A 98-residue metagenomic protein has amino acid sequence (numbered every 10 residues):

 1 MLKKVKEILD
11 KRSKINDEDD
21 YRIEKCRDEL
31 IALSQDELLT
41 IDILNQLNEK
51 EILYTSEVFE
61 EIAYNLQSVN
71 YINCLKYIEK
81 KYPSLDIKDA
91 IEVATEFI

Functional and structural regions predicted by a protein language model:
M1, E18, R22, A32-Q35 (+1 more regions): Non-membrane alpha-helical secondary structure
M1-D10, S34-Q46, S68-E79: Amphipathic alpha-helical scaffolding segments comprising HEAT/armadillo-like alpha-solenoid repeats
L2, K76-I98: Eukaryotic acidic, Ser/Thr-rich intrinsically disordered low-complexity regions
R12, L44-E51, A63, E79-P83: Alpha-solenoid helical repeat architecture
R12-I15, D19, N65-L66: Alpha-helical scaffold segments
D17-D20, E49-L53, S84-L85: Alpha-helix N-cap/helix-start positions at coil->helix boundaries
I23-L33, S56-L66, K88-I98: Structural detector for internal amphipathic alpha-helices that build alpha-solenoid repeat scaffolds
L47-C74: Short, solvent-exposed linear motifs at loop/edge-of-secondary-structure regions
